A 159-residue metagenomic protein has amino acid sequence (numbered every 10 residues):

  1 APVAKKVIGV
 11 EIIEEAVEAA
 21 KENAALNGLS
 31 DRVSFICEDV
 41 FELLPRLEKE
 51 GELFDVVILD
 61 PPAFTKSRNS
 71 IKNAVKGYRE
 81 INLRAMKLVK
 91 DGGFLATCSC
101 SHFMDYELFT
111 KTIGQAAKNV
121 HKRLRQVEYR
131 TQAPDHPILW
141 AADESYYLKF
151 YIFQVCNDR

Functional and structural regions predicted by a protein language model:
A1, E48, R79-M86, G114: A structural alpha-helix within SAM-dependent methyltransferase catalytic domains
K5, D91-G93: A short helix->loop->beta-strand "cap" motif at the edges of active sites that frequently abuts
K6-E11: Conserved SAM-binding motif I beta-strand of class I
I13-I58: S-adenosyl-L-methionine
L29, V89-D91: Helix-to-beta-strand junctions that scaffold the AdoMet/dcAdoMet cofactor pocket in Class I SAM-dependent enzymes
P45, K66-I71, L95-C98, P137-I138: Short beta-alpha connecting loops at secondary-structure transitions that line or flank enzyme active sites
F54-R84: Mobile active-site "lid"/loop adjacent to the S-adenosyl-L-methionine
F94-R159: C-terminal catalytic and target-recognition region of SAM-dependent MTase-like enzymes, primarily methyltransferases
